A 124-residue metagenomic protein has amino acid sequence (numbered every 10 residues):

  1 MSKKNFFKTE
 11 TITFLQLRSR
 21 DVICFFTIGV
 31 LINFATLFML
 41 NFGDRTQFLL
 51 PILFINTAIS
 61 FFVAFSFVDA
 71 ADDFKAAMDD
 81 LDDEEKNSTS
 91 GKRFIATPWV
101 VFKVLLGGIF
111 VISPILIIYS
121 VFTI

Functional and structural regions predicted by a protein language model:
M1-N33: Cytosolic-side membrane-entry/anchor segment at the start of a transmembrane helix
N5-L15, M78-V101: Short membrane-interface loop/juxtamembrane segments of multi-pass integral membrane proteins
F7, F14, R20, F62 (+2 more regions): Non-transmembrane, amphipathic alpha-helical segments
D21-T36, F61, F102-V111: Transmembrane alpha-helical segments and their cytosolic interface motifs in multi-pass membrane proteins
F34-F54, S90-P98: Cytoplasmic juxtamembrane interface segments
G43-L81: Short alpha-helical packing/oligomerization segments
K75-D83, F102-S113: Juxtamembrane/interfacial segments around transmembrane helices
S113-I124: Juxtamembrane boundary at the C-terminal end of a transmembrane helix
